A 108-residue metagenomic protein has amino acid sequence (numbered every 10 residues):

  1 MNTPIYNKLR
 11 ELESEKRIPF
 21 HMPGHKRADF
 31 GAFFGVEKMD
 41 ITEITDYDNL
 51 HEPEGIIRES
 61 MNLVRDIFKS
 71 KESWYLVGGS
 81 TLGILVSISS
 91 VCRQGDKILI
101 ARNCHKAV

Functional and structural regions predicted by a protein language model:
M1-G55: N-terminal "arm"/small-domain region of PLP-dependent enzymes with the aminotransferase-like
K16-R17, K69-K71, Q94-D96: Short coil/turn connectors at secondary-structure junctions
E37-G83, N103: Conserved N-terminal alpha-helix of the aminotransferase class I/II PLP-enzyme fold
I67, S89-C92: Glycine-rich helix-loop-beta junction characteristic of Rossmann-like nucleotide cofactor-binding loops
L82-S90: Contiguous, well-ordered alpha-helical segments that form the cores/surfaces of helical PPI scaffolds
C92-V108: Conserved PLP-anchoring active-site segment centered on the Schiff-base-forming lysine
